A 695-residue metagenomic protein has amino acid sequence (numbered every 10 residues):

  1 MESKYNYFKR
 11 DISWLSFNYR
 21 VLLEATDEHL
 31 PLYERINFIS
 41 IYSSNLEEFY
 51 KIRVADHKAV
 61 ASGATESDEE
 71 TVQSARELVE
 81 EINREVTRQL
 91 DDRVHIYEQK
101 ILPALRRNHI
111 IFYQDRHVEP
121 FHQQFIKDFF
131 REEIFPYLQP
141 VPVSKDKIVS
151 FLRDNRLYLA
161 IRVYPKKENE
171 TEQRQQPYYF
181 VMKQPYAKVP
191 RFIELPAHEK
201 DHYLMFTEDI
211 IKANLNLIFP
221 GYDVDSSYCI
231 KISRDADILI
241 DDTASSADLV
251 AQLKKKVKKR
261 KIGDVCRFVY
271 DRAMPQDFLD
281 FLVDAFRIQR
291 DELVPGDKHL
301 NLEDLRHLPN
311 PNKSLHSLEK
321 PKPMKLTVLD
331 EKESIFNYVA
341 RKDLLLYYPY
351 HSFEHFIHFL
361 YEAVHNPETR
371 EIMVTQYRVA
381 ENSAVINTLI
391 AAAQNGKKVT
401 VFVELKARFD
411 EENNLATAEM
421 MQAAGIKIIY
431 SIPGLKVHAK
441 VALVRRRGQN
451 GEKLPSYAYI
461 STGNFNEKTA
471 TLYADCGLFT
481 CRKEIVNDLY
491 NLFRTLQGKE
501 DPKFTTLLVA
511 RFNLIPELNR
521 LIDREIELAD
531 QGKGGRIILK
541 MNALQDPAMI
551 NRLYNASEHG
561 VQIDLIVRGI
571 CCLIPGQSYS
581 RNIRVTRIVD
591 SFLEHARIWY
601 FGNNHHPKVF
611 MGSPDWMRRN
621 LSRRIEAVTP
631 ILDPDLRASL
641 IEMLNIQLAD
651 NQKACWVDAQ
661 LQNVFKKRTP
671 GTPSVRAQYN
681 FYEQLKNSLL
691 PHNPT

Functional and structural regions predicted by a protein language model:
M1-I537, N555, H559, C571-T695: N-terminal localization/anchoring segments of enzymes in phospholipid and broader phosphate metabolism
P547-I550, Y554: Glycine/threonine-rich ATP-lid/beta-loop region of ATP-binding domains
Q562-I566: Hydrophobic alpha/beta core scaffold segments
